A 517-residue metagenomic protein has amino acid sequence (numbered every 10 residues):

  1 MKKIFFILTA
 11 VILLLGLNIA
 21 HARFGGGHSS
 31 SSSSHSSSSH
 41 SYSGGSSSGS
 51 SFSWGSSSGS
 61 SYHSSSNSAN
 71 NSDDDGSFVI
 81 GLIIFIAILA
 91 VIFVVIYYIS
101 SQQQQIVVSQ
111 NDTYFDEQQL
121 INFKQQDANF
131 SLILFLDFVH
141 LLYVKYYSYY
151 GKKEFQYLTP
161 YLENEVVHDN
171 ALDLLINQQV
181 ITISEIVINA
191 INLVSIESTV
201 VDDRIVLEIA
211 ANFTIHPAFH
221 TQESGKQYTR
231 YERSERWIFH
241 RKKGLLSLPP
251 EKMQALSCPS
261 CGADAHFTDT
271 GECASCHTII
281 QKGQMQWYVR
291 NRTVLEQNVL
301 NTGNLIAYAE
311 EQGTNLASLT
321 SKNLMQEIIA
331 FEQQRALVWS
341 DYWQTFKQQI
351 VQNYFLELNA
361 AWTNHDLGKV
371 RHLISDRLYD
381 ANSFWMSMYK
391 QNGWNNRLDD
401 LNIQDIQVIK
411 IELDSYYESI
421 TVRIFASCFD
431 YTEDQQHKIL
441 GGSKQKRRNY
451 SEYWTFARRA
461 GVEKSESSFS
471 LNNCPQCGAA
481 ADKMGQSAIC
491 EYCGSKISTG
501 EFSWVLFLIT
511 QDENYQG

Functional and structural regions predicted by a protein language model:
M1-I4: Positively charged n-region of N-terminal signal peptides that target proteins for export
L8-D74, L158: Intrinsically disordered, low-complexity segments
H63-I106: Alpha-helical transmembrane anchor segments and their immediate juxtamembrane flanks, especially terminal single-pass
S109-S184, A274-S275, I279, V294-L295 (+5 more regions): Core segments of small alpha/beta cavity-forming domains
Y146, V194-I196, S260, E357-L358 (+1 more regions): Generic recognition of flexible, low-complexity loop/linker segments
Q178-T221, K390-Q436: Surface-exposed, charged secondary-structure patches
R204-E208, F219-N323, S419, E433-G517: Short beta-strand edge/turn micro-motifs at domain boundaries
S375, Q404-D405, F425, R447-N449: Extended alpha-helical interaction scaffolds used for oligomerization/partner binding
